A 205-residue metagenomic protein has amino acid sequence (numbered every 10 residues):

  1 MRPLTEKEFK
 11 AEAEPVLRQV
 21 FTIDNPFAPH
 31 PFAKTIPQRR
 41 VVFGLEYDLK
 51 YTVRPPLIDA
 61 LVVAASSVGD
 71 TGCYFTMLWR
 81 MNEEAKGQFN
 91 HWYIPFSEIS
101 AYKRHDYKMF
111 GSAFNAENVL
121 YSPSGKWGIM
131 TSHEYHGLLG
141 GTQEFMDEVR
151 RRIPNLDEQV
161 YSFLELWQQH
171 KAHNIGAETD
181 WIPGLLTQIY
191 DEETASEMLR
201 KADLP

Functional and structural regions predicted by a protein language model:
M1-P205: Structured alpha/beta or helical-core interaction and ligand-binding surfaces enriched in interleaved
